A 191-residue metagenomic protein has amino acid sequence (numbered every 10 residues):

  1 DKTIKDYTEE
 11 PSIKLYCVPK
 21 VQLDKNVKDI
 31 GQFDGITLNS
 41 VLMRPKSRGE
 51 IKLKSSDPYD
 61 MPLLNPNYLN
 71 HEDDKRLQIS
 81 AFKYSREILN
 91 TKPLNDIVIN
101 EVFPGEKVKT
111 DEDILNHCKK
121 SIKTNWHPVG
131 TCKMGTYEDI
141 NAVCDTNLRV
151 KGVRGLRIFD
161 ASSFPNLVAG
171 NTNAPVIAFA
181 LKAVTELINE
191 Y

Functional and structural regions predicted by a protein language model:
D1-P175, A183-Y191: FAD-dependent oxidoreductase catalytic-site/capping-region signature
